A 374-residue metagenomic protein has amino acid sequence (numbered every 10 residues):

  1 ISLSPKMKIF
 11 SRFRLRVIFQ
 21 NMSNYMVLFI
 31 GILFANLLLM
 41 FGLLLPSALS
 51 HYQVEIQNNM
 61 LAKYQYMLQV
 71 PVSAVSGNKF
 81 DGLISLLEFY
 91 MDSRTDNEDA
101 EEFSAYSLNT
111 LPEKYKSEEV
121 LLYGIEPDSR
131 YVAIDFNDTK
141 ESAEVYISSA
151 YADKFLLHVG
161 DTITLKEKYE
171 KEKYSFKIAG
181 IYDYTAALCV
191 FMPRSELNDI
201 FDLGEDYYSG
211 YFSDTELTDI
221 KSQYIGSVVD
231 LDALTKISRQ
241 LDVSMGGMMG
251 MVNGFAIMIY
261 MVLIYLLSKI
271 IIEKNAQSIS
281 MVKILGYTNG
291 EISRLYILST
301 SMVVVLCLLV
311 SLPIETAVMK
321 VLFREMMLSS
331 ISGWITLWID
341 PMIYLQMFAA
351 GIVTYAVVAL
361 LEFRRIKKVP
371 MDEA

Functional and structural regions predicted by a protein language model:
M7-L15, F19, M26, L234-L241 (+2 more regions): Alpha-helical membrane-protein architecture signal
I9-A150, D161, K166: Juxtamembrane segments of multi-pass membrane proteins
S23-S47, D242-M281, G290-E291, T300-A317 (+1 more regions): Hydrophobic alpha-helical transmembrane segments of multi-pass inner-membrane transport and secretion
L49-N58, K177, K221-V262, I270-K274 (+4 more regions): Peri-transmembrane interface segments
M60, S129, A179-T215: Small-residue transmembrane helix packing/gating motifs
D138-R194: Hydrophobic secondary-structure segments that place a key small or acidic residue at a functional site
L306-E373: Short helix-loop junctions at transmembrane helix boundaries
